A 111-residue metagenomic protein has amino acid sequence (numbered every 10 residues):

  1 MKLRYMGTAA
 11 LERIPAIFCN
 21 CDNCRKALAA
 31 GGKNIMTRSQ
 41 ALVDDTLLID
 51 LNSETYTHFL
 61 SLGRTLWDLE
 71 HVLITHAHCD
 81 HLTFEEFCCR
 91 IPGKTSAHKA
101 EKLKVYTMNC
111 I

Functional and structural regions predicted by a protein language model:
M1-I111: Binuclear metal-dependent hydrolase catalytic cores
